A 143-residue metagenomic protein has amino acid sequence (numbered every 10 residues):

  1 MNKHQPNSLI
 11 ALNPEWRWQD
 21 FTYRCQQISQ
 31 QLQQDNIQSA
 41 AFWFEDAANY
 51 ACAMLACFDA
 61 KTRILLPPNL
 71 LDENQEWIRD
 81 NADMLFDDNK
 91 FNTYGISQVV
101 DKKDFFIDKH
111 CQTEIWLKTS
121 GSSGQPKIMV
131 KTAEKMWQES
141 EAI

Functional and structural regions predicted by a protein language model:
M1-S8, I107, C111-E114: A short N-terminal helical cap/helix-turn-helix that marks the beginning of AMP-binding/adenylate-forming
H4-Q34, K131-E134: Conserved AMP-binding/adenylate-forming core of the ANL superfamily
A11, Q38-F44, L85-D87: Short hydrophobic beta-strand segments
R17, F106, T113-E141: Conserved AMP-binding A3 loop
Q30-L70: Conserved AMP-binding/adenylate-forming
D46, A60, D80, V99-K103: Active-site diphosphate/adenylate-binding microenvironment
N92-H110: A short, gly/pro- and small-residue-rich
